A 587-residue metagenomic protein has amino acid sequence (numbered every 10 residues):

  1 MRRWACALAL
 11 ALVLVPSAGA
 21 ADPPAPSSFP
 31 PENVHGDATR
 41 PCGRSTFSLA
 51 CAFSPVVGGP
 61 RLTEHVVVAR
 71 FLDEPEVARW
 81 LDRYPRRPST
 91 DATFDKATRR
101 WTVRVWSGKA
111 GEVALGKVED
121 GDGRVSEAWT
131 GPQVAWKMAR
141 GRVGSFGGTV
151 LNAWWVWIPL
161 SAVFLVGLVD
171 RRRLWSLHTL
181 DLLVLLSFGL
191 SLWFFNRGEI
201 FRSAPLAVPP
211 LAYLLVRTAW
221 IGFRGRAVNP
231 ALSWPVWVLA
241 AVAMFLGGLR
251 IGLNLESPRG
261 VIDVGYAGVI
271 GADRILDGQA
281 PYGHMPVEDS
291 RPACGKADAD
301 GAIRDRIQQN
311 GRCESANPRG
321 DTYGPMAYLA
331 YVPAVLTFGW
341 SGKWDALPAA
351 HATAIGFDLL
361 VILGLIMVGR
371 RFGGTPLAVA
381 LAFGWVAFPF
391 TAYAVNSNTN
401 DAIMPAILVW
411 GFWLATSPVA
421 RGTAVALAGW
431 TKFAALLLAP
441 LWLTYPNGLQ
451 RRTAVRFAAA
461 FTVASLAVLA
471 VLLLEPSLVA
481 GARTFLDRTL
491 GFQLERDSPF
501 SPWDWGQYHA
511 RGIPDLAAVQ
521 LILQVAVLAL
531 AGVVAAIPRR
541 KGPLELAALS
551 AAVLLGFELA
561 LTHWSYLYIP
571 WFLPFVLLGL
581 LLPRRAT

Functional and structural regions predicted by a protein language model:
A7-S17: Bacterial N-terminal signal peptides
L10, A20-A21, K137-L239, L246: Membrane-embedded, hydrophobic transmembrane alpha-helices
A52-F94, V150-A153: Short, non-transmembrane alpha-helical segments in secretory-pathway proteins
A78-G121: Exposed beta-strand-loop-beta-strand "reactive/processing" segments of non-cytosolic proteins
G108-G144, R319-T322, A327: Extended, hydrophilic extramembrane loops/domains of integral membrane proteins
V166-W175, F372-G373, D401, L408-A420: Membrane-interface transmembrane helices that cradle and orient dolichyl/undecaprenyl
V184-S191, F195-P235, L246, R250-F412 (+2 more regions): Primarily membrane-embedded glycan-assembly and transfer machineries that use lipid-linked glycans
T423-N447, A467, A560-Y568: Transmembrane helices and adjacent periplasmic/lumenal helix-loop junctions of polyprenol-phosphate-dependent
